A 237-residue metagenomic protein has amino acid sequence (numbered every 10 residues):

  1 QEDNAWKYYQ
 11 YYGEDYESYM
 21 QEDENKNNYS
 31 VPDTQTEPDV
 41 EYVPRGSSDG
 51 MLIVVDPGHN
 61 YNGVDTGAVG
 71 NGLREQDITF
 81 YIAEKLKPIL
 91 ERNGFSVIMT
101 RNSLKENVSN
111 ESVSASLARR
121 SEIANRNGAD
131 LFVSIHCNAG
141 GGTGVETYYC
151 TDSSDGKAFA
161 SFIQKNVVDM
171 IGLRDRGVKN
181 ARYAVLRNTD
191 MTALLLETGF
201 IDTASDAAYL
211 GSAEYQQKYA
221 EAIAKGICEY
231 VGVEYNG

Functional and structural regions predicted by a protein language model:
Q1-L52: Non-catalytic propeptide/linker segments at domain boundaries
V31-S161, D169: Catalytic-core regions of hydrolytic enzymes
R45, A139, D175, V185-R187: Short secondary-structure boundary/capping segments
V113-A115, D175-N180: Short gly/ser/thr-rich secondary-structure transition/capping motifs
E122, N127, S134, G177-G237: Active-site-adjacent mobile loop/cap segments within catalytic or ligand-binding domains
I163-R176: Proline/glycine-rich low-complexity loops and linkers
